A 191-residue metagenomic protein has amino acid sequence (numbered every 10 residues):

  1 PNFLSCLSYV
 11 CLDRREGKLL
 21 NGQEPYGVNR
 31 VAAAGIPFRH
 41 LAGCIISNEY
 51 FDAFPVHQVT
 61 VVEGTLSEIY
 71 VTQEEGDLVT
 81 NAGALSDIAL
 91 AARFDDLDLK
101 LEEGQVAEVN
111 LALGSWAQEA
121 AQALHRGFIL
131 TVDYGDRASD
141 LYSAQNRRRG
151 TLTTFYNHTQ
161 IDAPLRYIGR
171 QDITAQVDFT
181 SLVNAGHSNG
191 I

Functional and structural regions predicted by a protein language model:
P1-T60, T65: Conserved adenosyl
R39-I191: Class I S-adenosyl-L-methionine
